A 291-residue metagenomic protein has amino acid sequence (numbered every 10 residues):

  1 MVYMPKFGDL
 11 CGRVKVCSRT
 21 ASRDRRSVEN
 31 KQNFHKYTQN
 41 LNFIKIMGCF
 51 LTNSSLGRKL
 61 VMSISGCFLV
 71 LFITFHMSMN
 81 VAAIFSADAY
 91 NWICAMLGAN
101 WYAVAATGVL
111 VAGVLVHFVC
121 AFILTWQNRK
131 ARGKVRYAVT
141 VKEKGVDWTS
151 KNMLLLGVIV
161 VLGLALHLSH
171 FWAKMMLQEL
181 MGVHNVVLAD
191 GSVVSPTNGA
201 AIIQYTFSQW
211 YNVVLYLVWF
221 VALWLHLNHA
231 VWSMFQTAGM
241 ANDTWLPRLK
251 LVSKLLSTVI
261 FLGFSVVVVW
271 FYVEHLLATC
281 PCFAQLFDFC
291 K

Functional and structural regions predicted by a protein language model:
M1-M4: Methionine residue identity
L10, C17, E29, F34-K291: Membrane-embedded alpha-helical bundles that constitute the cytochrome b-like, heme-associated redox core of multi-pass
R13, R19, R23-R26: Basic polycationic patches enriched in arginine
